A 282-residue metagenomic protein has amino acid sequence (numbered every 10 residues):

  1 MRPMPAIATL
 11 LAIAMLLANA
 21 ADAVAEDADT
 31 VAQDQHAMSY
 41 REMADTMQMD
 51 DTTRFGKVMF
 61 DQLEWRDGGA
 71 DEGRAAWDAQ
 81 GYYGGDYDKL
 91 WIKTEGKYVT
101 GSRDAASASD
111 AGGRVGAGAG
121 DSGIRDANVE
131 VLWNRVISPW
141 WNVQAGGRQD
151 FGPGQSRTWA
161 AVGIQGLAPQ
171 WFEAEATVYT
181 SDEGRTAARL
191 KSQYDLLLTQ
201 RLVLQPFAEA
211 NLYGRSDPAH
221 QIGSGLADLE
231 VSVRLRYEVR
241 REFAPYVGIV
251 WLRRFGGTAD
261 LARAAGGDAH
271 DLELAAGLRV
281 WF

Functional and structural regions predicted by a protein language model:
V24-A106, G113, A117-S122, A127-R135: Outer-membrane beta-barrel initiation region
R54-G56, G73-W77, R125-V129, S156-A160 (+3 more regions): Residues that define the transmembrane beta-barrel architecture of outer-membrane proteins
Q62-E64, I92-G96, A145-Q149, A176-T180 (+2 more regions): Transmembrane beta-barrel strands of outer-membrane/channel proteins
E72, R103-A111, A117, I124 (+4 more regions): Outer-membrane beta-barrel translocator domains and adjoining extracellular loop/strand segments of Gram-negative
Y83-G85, R135, G166, T180 (+3 more regions): Residue-level signature of outer-membrane beta-barrel architecture
Y87-I92, P139-V143, Q170-A174, T199-L204 (+1 more regions): Repeated loop/turn-to-beta-strand initiation elements of outer-membrane beta-barrel proteins
S156-P218: Detector for outer-membrane/organellar transmembrane beta-barrel domains, recognizing the amphipathic beta-strand
V233-E238, D268-F282: Outer-membrane beta-barrel "beta-signal"
